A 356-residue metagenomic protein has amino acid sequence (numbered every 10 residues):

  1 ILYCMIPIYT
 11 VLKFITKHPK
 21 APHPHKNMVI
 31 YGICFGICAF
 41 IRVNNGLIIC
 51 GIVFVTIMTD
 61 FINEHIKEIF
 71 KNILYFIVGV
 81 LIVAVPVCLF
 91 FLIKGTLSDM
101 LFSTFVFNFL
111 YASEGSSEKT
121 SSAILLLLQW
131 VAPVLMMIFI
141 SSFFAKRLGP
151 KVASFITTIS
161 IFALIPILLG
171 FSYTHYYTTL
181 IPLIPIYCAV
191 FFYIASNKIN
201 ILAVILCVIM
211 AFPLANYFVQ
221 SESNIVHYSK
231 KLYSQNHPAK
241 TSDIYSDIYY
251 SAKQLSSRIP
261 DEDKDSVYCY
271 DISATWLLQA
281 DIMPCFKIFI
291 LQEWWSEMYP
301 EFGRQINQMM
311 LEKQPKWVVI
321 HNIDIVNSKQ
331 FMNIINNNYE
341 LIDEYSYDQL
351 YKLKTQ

Functional and structural regions predicted by a protein language model:
C4-I30, N63, M137-V152, F192-A195: Membrane-interface transmembrane helices that cradle and orient dolichyl/undecaprenyl
I6, L47, G170-I205: Hydrophobic/aromatic-rich transmembrane helices and adjacent perimembrane loops
N27-V43, I49-F54, I82, S160-L169: Membrane-interface alpha helices of multi-pass inner-membrane proteins
I48-L81, I186, F192-N197: Perimembrane helix-loop-helix junctions
N72-N108: Membrane-lumen/periplasm interface segments of specific transmembrane helices in polyprenyl phosphate-linked
F102-L127: Juxtamembrane membrane-water interface segments that cap and precede transmembrane helices
L128-A163, P185, A189: Hydrophobic, aromatic-rich transmembrane alpha-helices and their immediate juxtamembrane boundary segments
A239-S296, N307-V326: Short periplasmic/luminal acceptor-recognition loop of GT-C membrane glycosyltransferases, typified by
